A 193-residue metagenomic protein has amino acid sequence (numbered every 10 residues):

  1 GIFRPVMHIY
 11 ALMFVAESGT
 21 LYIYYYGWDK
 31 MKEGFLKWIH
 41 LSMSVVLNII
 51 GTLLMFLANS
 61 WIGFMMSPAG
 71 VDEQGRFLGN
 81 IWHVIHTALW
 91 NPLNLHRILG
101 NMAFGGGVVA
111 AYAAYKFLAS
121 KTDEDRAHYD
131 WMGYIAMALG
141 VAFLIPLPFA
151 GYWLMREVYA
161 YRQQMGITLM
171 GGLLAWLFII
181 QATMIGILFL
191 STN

Functional and structural regions predicted by a protein language model:
G1-N193: Polytopic transmembrane helical bundles with strong interfacial aromatic enrichment
